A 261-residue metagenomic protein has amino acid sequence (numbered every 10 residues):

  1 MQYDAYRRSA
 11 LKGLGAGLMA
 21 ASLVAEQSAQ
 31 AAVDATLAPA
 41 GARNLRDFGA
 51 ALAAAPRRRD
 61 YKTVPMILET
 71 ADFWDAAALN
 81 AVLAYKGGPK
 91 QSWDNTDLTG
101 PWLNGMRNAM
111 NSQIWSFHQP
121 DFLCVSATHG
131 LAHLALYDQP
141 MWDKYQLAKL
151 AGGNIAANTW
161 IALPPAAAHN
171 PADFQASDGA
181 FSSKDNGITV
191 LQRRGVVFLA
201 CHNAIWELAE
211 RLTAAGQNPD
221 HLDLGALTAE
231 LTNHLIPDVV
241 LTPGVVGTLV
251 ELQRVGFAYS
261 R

Functional and structural regions predicted by a protein language model:
M1-L18: N-terminal secretory signal peptides and thylakoid transit peptides that target proteins across membranes
V24-D75, L79-V82: C-terminal segment of N-terminal export signals and the immediately downstream linker at the start of the mature
L79-T96: Acidic/histidine-rich, surface-exposed loop or edge segments in extracytoplasmic proteins
L98-G100, G130-A135, F198, N203-L208 (+1 more regions): Solvent-exposed loop/turn segments at secondary-structure junctions within structured extracellular/periplasmic domains
P101-F117: Histidine-anchored nucleotide/phosphate-binding helix
Q119-M141: Acidic helix-start/capping segments at beta-turn-to-alpha-helix junctions
Q146-P171: A glycine-rich helix N-cap at a beta->alpha junction
T213-R261: Glycine-rich, aromatic-bearing surface loops/beta-hairpins
